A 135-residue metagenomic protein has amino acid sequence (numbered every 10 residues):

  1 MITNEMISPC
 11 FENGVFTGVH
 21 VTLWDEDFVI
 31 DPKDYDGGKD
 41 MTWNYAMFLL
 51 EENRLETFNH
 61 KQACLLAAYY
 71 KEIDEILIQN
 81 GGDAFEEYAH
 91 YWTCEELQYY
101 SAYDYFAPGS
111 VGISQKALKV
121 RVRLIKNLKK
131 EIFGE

Functional and structural regions predicted by a protein language model:
M1-R54, Y100-A102, Q115-E135: Short, compositionally biased
M41-E56, H60-I113, I125-L128: An exposed tryptophan-centered "aromatic clamp" motif
